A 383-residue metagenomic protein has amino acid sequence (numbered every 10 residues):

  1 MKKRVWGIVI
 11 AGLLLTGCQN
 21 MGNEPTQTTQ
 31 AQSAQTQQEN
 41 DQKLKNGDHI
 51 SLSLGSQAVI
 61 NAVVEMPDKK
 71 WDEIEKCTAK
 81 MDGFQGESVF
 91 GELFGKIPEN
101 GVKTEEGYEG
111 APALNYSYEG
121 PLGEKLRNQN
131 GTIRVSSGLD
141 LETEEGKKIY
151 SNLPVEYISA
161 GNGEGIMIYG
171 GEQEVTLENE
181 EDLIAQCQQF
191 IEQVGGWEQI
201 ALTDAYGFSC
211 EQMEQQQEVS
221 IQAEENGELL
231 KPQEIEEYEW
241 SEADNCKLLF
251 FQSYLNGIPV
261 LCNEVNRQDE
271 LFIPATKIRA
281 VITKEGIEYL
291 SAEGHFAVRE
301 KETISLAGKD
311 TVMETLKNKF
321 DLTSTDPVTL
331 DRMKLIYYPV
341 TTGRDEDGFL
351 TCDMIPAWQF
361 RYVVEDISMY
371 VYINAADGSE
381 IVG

Functional and structural regions predicted by a protein language model:
M1-E24: Sec-dependent N-terminal signal peptides of Gram-positive bacterial secreted proteins and lipoproteins
A11-L13, L139, V328, M333: Intrinsic-disorder/low-complexity peptide segments enriched for small residues
C18-R267: Preferential activation on post-signal-peptide N-terminal prodomains/segments of secreted or lumenal proteins
G138-I168, I273-I304, Y372-G383: A short, surface-exposed interaction/processing loop segment used at functional sites
N179, A307-G308, N374: Helix N-cap and loop-to-helix transition residues
Q186, F190-R279, K284-A357, Y362: Segments that shape or occlude catalytic/ligand-binding pockets
C352-G383: Hydrophobic, glycine-enriched assembly/anchoring segments
